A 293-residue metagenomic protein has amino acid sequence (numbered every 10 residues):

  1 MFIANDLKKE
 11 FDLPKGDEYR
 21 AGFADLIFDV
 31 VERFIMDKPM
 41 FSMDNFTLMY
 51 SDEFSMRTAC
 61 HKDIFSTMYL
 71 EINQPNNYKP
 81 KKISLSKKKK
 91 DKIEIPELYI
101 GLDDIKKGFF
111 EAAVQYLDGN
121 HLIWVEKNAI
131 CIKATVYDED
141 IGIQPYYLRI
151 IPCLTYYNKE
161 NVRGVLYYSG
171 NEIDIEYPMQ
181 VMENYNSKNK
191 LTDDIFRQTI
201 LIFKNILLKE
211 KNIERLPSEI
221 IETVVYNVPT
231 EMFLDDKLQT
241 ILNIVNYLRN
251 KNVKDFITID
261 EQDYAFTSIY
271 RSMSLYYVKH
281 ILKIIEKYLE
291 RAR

Functional and structural regions predicted by a protein language model:
M1-D63, L70-Y99: N-terminal regions immediately upstream of nucleotidyltransferase
M1-P14, E18, V30-M36, N250-R293: Terminal (often C-terminal) interaction modules
D25, D29, I95-K254: Catalytic cores of NTP-dependent nucleotidyl/adenyl transfer enzymes across multiple folds
T47-M49, E53-N73, A129-C131, T135-C153: Histidine-centered divalent-metal-coordination microenvironment in nucleic-acid enzymes
M56-H61, E160-V162, S268: Short, solvent-exposed polar/charged micro-motifs at secondary-structure junctions
M68, N77, Q115, L166-Y167 (+5 more regions): Intrinsically disordered, low-complexity N-terminal regions enriched in serine/proline/glycine with scattered basic
K81-I93, Y167-V181, I257-Y270: Short secondary-structure transition/capping segments
